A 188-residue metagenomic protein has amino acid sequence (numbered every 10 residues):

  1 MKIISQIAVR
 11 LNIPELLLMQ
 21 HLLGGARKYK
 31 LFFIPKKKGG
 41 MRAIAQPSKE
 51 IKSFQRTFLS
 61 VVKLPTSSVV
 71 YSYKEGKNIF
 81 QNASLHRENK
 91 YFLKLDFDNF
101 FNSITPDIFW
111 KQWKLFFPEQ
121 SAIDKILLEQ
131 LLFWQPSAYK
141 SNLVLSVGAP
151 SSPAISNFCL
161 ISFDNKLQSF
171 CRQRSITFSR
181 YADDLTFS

Functional and structural regions predicted by a protein language model:
M1-I4, E15-L16, I51, Q55 (+3 more regions): Alpha-helix initiation and N-capping motif
M1-K30: Non-catalytic, polymerase-adjacent accessory regions of viral genome-replication enzymes
S5, V9, R56-K63, I161 (+2 more regions): A broad, structural surface signal
I7-R10, P14-E15, T57-V70, D98 (+1 more regions): N-terminal low-complexity, intrinsically disordered segments
H21, L85-A182, T186-S188: Conserved polymerase palm-domain catalytic core
K30, G40, N89-L93: A generic secondary-structure signal marking the coil-to-beta-strand transition
F32-Q55, S72, L132-S156: Short, conserved non-catalytic motifs in the polymerase core
E50-K94: Active-site-proximal segment of RNA-dependent polymerases
